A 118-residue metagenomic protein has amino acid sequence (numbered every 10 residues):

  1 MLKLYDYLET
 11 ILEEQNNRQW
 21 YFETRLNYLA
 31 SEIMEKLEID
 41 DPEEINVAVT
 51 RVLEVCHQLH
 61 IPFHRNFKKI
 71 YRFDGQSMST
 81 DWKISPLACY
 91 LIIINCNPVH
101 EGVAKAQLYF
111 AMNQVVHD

Functional and structural regions predicted by a protein language model:
M1-E44, F67-D118: Positively charged, aromatic-accented nucleic-acid-binding surfaces
P42-L53: Major-groove recognition helix of helix-turn-helix-like DNA-binding domains
V52-F63: Short, basic alpha-helical nucleic acid-contact segments in DNA-binding proteins and DNA transaction factors
